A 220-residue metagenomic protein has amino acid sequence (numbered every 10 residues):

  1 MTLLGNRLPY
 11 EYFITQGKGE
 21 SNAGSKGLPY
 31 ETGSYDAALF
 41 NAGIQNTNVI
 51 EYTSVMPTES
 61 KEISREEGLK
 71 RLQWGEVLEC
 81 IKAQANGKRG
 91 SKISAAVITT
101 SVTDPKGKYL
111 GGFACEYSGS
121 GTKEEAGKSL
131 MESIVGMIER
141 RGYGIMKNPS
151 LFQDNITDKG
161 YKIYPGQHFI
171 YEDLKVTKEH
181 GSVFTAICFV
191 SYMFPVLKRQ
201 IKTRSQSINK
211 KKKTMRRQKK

Functional and structural regions predicted by a protein language model:
M1-K220: Helix-coil modules at protein/domain termini and other flexible surface or pore-lining loops, especially C-terminal
